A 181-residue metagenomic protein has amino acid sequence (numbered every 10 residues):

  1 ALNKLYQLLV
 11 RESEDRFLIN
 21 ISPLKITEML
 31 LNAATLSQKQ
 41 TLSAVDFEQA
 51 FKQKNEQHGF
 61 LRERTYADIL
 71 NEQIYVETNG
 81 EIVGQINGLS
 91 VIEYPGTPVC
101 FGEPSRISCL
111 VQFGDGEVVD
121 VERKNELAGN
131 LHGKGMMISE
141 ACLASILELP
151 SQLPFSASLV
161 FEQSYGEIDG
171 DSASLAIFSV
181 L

Functional and structural regions predicted by a protein language model:
A1-D15: Conserved small helical "lid"/interfacial subdomain of P-loop NTPases
L2-N3, I19-L30, S37-N71: Conserved C-terminal helix/linker of AAA+ ATPases
L2-N3, P23-L30, A44-E48, V83 (+3 more regions): Amphipathic alpha-helical transducer elements in NTP-driven molecular machines
D15, Q38-Q40, I146-Q152: Secondary-structure transition/capping motifs at alpha-helix termini and the adjoining loop/turn into the next element
I21, K25, A50, R64-E81 (+1 more regions): Glycine/charge-rich, flexible interdomain linkers and switch-proximal surface loops that mediate coupling
L31-Q38, A141-S145: Short glycine/serine- and small hydrophobic-enriched flexible loop segments
F60-V99, E103-C109: Trafficking entry modules
I92-L181: Terminal-proximal interaction/regulatory segments of ATP-powered molecular machines
